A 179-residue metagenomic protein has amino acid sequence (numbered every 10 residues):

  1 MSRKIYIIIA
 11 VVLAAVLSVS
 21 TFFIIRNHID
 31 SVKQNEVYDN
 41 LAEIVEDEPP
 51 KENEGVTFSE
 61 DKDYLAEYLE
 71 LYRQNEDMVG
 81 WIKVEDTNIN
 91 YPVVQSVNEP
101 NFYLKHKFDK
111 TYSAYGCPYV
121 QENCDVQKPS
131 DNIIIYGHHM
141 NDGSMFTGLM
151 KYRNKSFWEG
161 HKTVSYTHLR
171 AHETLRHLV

Functional and structural regions predicted by a protein language model:
S2-S59: N-terminal membrane-targeting segments
E60-M78, P100-C124, S144-T163: N-terminal post-signal-peptidase region of extra-cytosolic proteins
W81-E85, N90-V94, Y119, N132-Y136 (+1 more regions): Soluble periplasmic/extracytoplasmic beta-strand elements of cell-envelope proteins
Q127: Short, structured surface segments that line ligand/substrate-binding pockets
H139-M140: Active-site beta-strand/loop microenvironment that shapes enzyme catalytic pockets
T167-T174: Conserved small/polar residues in nucleotide/adenosyl-binding loops
L178-V179: Hydrophobic alpha-helical segments, chiefly the membrane-spanning helices and signal/signal-anchor peptides
